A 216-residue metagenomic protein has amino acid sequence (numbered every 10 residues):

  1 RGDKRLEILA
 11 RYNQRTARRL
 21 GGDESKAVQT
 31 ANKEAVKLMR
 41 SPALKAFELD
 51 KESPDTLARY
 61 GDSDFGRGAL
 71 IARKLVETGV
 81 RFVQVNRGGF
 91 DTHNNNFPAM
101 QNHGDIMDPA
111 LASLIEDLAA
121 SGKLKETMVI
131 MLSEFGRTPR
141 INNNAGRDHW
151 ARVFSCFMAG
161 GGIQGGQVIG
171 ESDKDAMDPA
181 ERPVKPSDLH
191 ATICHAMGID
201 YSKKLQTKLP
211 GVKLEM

Functional and structural regions predicted by a protein language model:
R1-M216: Ligand-binding pockets and gating/stacking loops
